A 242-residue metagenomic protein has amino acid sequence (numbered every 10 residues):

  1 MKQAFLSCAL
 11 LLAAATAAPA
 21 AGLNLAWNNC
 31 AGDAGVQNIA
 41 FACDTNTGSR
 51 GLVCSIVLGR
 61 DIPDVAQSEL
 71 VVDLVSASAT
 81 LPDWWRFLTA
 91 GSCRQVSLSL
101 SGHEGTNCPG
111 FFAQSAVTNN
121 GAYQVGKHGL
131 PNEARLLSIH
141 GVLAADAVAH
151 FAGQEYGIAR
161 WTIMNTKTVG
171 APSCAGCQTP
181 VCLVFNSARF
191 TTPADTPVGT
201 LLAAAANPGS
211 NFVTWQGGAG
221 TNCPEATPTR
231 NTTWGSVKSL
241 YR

Functional and structural regions predicted by a protein language model:
M1-C8: Bacterial N-terminal signal peptides that target proteins for export
A9-P19: Hydrophobic h-region of N-terminal signal peptides that target proteins for export in Gram-negative bacteria
A17-D44, T221-R242: Boundary/junction segments of secreted and surface-exposed precursor proteins
A21-G22, A26-N119: Low-complexity, serine/threonine/proline/glycine-rich extracellular segments that form mucin-like
N28, F41, G91, T106 (+3 more regions): Extracellular secreted precursors and ectodomains with disulfide-bonded cysteine-rich loops/domains
I39-F41, N46-S49, V53-S55, S99-A171: Structured beta-strand segments within beta-sheet-rich domains
L58-P63, G141-N207: Ser/Thr/Pro-rich, low-complexity mucin-like regions that serve as glycosylated stalks/linkers or repetitive adhesive
P197-T227: Short beta-strand elements
